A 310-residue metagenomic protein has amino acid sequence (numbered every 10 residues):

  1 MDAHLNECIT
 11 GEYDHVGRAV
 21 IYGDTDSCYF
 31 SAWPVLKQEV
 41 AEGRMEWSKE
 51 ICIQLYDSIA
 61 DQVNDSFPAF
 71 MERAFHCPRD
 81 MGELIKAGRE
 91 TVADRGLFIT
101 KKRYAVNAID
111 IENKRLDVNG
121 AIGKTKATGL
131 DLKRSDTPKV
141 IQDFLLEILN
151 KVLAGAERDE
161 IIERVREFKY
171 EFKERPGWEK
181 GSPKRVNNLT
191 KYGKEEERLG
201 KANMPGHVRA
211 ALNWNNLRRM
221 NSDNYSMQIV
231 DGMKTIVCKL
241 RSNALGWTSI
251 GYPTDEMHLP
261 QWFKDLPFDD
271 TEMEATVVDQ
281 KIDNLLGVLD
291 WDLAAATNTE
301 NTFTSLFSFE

Functional and structural regions predicted by a protein language model:
M1-G23, A32-E310: DNA-dependent DNA polymerase catalytic subunits
Y29: Catalytic core of nucleotidyl cyclases, primarily class III adenylyl/guanylyl cyclases
